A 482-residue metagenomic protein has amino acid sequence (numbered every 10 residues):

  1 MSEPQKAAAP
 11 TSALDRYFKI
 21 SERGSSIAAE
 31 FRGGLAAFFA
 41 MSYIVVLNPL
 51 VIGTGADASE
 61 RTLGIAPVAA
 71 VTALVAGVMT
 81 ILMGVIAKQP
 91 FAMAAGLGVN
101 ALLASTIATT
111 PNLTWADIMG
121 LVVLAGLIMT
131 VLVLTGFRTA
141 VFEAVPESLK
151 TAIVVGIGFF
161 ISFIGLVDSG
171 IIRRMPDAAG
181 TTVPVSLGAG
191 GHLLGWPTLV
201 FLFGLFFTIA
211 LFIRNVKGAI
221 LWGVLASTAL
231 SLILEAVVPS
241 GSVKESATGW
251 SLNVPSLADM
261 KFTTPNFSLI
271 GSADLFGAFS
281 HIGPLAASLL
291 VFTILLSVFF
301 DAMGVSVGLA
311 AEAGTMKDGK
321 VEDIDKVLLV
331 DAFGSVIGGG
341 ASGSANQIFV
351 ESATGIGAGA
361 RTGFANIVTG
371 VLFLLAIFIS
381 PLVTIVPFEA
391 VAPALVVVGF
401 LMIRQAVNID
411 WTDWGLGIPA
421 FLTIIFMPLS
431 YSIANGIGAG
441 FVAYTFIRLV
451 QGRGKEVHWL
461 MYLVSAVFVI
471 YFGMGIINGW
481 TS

Functional and structural regions predicted by a protein language model:
S2, V75-L97, I128: Juxtamembrane transmembrane-helix boundary signature
S2-A66, V185-A189, V224, T228-D325 (+2 more regions): Helix-loop-helix hairpins and the membrane-proximal interhelical loops of multi-pass alpha-helical transport proteins
P10-N48, V75-A76, G96-S105, T109-V154 (+1 more regions): Helix-loop-helix junctions within the multi-pass membrane cores of secondary transporters/permeases
E22-G34, R61-A69, A73, T114-I118 (+20 more regions): Hydrophobic, aromatic-rich alpha-helical transmembrane segments and their membrane-interface anchor motifs
F31, V51, V141, G218 (+3 more regions): Residue-level signature of catalytic and energy-coupling elements of molecular machines, predominantly ATP/GTP-dependent
L35-S42, V78, V85, S162 (+4 more regions): Hydrophobic/aromatic residues within the transmembrane alpha-helices of Major Facilitator Superfamily
T72-G84, A104, G158-S162: A generic, lipid-embedded transmembrane alpha helix
P111-I233, I367-S482: Membrane-embedded alpha-helical modules
